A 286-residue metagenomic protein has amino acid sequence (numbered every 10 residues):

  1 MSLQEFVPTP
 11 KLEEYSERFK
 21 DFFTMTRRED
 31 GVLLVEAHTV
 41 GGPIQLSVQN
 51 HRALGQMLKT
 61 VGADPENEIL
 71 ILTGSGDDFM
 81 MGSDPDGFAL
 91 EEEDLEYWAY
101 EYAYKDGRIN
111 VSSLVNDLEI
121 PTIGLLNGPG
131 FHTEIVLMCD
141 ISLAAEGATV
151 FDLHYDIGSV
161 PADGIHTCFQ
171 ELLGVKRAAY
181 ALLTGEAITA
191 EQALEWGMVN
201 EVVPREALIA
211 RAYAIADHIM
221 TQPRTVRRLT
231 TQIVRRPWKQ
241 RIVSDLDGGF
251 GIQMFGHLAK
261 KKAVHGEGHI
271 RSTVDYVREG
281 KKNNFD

Functional and structural regions predicted by a protein language model:
M1-D30, T39, F79-M80, D86-L90 (+2 more regions): C-terminal alpha-helix plus adjacent terminal tail
K20-F23, L46-E68: A short, well-ordered alpha-helical element
E66, G74-I109: Glycine- (often His-adjacent) and acidic-residue-rich active-site loop that binds/positions the CoA thioester
L72, I135-L137, A193, A212: Hydrophobic/aromatic residues within transmembrane alpha-helices of multi-pass small-molecule transporters
I109-I157: Glycine-rich beta-to-alpha active-site loop
L143-A144, V199-R211: Short acidic-hydrophobic, aromatic-tinged amphipathic segments that line or gate anion-handling sites
H166-K176: Hydrophobic, secondary-structure "cap" segments at the distal end of domains
